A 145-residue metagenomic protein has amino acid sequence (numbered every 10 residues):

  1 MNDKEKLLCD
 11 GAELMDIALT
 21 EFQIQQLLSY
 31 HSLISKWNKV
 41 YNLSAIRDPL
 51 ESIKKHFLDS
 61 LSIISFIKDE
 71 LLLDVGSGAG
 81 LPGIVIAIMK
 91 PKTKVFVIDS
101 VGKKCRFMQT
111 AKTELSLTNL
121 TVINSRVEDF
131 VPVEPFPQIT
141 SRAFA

Functional and structural regions predicted by a protein language model:
D3-D69, L73, K103-K104, T110-L120: Class I SAM-dependent transferase core
L58-S141: Conserved SAM/SAH cofactor-binding pocket of Class I
F144-A145: Short glycine-rich anion-binding loops that position phosphate/pyrophosphate groups of nucleotides and phosphorylated
